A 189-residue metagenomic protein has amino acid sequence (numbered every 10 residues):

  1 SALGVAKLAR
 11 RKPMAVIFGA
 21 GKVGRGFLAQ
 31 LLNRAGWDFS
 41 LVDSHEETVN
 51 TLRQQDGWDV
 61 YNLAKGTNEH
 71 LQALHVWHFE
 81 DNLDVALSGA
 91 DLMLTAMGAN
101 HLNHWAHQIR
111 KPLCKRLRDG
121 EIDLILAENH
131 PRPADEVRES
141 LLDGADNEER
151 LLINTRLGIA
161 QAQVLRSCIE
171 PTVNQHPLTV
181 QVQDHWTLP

Functional and structural regions predicted by a protein language model:
A6-V16, K22-A90, L94-P189: Substrate/ligand-engaging "lid" and interaction regions
